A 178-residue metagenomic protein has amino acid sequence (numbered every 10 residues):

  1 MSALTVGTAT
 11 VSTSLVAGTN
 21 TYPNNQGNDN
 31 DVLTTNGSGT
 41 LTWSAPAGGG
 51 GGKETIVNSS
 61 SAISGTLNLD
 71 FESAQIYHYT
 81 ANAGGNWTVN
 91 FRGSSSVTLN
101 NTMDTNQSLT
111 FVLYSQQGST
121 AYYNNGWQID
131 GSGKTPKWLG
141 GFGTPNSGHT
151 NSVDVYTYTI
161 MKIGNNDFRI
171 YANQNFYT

Functional and structural regions predicted by a protein language model:
M1-G50, F71-S73, T80-W87, F91-T110 (+3 more regions): Extracellular repetitive beta-rich solenoid segments
G49-H78: Extracellular beta-solenoid/beta-roll
F168-I170: Short, Lys/Arg-rich amphipathic alpha-helical interaction segments that bind nucleic acids or acidic protein surfaces
